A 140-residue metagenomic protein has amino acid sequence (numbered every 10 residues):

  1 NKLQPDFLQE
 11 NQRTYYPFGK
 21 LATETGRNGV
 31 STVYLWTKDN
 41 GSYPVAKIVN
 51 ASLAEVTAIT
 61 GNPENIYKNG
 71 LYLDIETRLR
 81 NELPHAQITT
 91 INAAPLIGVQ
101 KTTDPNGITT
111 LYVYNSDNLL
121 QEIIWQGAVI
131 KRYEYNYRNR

Functional and structural regions predicted by a protein language model:
N1-G26, V30-D104, T109-R140: Beta-strand elements of repeat-based all-beta scaffolds
